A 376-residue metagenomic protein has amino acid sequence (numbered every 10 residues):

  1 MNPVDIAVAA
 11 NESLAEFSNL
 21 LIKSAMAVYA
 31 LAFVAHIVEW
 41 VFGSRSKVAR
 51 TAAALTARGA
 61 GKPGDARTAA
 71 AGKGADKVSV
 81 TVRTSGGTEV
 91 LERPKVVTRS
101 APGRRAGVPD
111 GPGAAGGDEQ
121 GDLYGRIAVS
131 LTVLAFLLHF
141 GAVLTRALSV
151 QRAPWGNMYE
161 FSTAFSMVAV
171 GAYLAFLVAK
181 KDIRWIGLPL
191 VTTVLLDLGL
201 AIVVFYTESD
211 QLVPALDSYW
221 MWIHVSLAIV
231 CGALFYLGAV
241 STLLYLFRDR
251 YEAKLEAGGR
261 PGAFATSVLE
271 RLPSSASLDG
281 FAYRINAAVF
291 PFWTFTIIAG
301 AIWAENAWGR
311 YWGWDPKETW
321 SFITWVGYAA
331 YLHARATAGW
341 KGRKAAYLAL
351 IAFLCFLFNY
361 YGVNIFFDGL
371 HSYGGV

Functional and structural regions predicted by a protein language model:
M1-G309, G313-V376: Polytopic transmembrane helical bundles with strong interfacial aromatic enrichment
